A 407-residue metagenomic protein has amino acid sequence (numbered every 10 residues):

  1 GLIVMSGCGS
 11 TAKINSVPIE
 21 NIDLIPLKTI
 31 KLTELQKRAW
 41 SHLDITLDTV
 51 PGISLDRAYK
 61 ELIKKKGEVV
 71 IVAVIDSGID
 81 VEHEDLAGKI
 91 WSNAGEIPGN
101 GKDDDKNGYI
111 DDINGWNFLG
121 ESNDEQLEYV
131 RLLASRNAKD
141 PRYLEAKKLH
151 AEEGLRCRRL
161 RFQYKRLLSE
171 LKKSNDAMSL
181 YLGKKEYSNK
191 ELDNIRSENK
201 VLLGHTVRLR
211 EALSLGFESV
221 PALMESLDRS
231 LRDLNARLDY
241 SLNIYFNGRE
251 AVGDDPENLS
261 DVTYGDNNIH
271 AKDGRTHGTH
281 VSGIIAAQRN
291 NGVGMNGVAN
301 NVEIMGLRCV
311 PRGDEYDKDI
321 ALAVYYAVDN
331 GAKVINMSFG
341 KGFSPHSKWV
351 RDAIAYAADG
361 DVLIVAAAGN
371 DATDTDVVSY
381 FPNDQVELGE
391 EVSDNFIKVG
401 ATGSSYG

Functional and structural regions predicted by a protein language model:
V4-G7: C-terminal motif of bacterial Sec signal peptides marking the signal peptidase cleavage site
G9-T11: Bacterial signal peptide processing site
S41-A73, E82-W91, T263-T276, E387: N-terminal domain-start motif of subtilase-like serine proteases
G67, L127-E128, A134-T276, Q288 (+1 more regions): Substrate-binding/access-modulating region of protease and related hydrolase catalytic domains
I71-I75, I110-N117, G283, N296-G297 (+5 more regions): Structural recognition of the beta-strand scaffold that forms the well-ordered cores of secreted hydrolase catalytic
I75-S77, G95-N107, E121, H280-N301 (+3 more regions): Flexible, small-residue-rich helix->loop connector segments that border functional cores
I79-D80, K106, P311, A372: Short, glycine/acidic-enriched loop or turn micro-motifs at the edges of active sites
V81-L132, Y240-L242, F246-E250, D254-A271: Carboxylate-dense, calcium-coordinating segments in secreted/extracellular and ER-lumen proteins
